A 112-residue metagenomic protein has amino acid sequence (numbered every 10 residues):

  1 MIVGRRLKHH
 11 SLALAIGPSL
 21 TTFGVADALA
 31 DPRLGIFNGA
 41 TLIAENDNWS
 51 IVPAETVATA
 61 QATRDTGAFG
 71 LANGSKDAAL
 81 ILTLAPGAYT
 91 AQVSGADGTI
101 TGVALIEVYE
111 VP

Functional and structural regions predicted by a protein language model:
M1-P112: A sequence-level detector for low-complexity, Ser/Thr- and acidic-rich stretches
